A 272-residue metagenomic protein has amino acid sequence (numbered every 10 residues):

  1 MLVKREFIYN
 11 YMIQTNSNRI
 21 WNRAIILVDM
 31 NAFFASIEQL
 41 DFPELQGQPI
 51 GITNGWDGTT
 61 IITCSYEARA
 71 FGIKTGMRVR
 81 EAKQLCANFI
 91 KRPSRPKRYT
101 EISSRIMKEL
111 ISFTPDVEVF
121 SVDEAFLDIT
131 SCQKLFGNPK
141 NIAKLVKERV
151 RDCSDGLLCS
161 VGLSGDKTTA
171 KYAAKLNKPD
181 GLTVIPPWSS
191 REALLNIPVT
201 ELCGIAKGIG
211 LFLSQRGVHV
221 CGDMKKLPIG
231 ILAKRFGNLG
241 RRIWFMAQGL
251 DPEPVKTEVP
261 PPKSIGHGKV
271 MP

Functional and structural regions predicted by a protein language model:
L2-V122, F126, Q133, V146-R149 (+1 more regions): Residues that scaffold, gate, or flank divalent-cation-dependent active/transport sites
N18-I20, L27, E201, I209-P272: DNA-contacting surface of Y-family translesion DNA polymerases
I37-Q39, I62-C64, T169-N177, Q215 (+2 more regions): Short acidic, glycine/serine/threonine-rich loops at helix termini
N54, I129, L163-G165: A general secondary-structure junction signal
P93-P96, S131-N138, D180-G181, A193-E201 (+1 more regions): Flexible, glycine/proline-enriched loop segments at strand-loop-helix junctions that form or flank small-ligand binding
F120-E124, L163-K167, P260: Short Gly/Ser/Thr- and Asp/Glu-enriched loop/turn motifs at secondary-structure junctions
N138-I197: Long, highly charged, low-complexity intrinsically disordered interaction regions that mediate electrostatic DNA/RNA
